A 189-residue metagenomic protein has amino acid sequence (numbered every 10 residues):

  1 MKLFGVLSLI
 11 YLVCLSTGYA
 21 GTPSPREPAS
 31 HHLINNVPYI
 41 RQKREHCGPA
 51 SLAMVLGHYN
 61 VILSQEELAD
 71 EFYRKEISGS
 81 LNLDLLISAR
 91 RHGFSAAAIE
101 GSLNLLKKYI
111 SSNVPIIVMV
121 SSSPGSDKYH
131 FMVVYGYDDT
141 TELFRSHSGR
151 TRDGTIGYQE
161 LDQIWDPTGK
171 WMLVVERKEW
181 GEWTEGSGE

Functional and structural regions predicted by a protein language model:
L3-F4, V13-S78, N82, S102-L103 (+3 more regions): Active-site-adjacent structural segments surrounding the nucleophilic cysteine of cysteine proteases and isopeptidases
S8-I10: Hydrophobic helical h-region of N-terminal Sec-dependent signal peptides in bacterial secretory/periplasmic proteins
A20-P23, S78, S111, M119 (+1 more regions): Noncatalytic regulatory segments and standalone regulatory/sensor domains
E45, I99, G154: Residues that recognize and position ribonucleotide moieties
S51, V55-L63, F72, E76 (+7 more regions): Sec/Tat-exported extracytoplasmic proteins
S80, G125-H130, T155-I156: Extracytoplasmic/secreted cell-surface and envelope-processing proteins
L85: Compact soluble domain cores
S95, I99-H147: Active-site-adjacent substructure of cysteine-protease-like catalytic cores
